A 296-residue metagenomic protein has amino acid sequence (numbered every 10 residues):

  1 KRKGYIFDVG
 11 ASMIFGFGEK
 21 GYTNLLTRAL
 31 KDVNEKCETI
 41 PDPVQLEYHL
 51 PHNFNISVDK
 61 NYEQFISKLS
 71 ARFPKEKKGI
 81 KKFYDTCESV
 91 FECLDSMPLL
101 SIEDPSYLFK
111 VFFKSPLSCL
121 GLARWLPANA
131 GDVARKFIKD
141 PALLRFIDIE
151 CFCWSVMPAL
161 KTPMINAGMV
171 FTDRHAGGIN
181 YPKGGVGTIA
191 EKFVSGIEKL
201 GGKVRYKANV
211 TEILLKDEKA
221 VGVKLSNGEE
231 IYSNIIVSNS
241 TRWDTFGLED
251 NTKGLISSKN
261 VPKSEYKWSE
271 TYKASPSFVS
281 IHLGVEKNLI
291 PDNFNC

Functional and structural regions predicted by a protein language model:
R2-Q45: N-terminal FAD cofactor-binding segment of flavoenzymes
Y5, H52-I56, K219, N227-E230: Short acidic/polar mixed-charge low-complexity motifs
A11-F17, C151-V156, F278: Glycine-rich phosphate/pyrophosphate-binding beta-alpha loops
T27-L46, K75-K82, K139-I147, S275: A short alpha-helix-loop-beta-strand transition element characteristic of N-terminal alpha/beta dinucleotide-binding
P51-K161: Rossmann-like flavin
W125, R135, A167-E229, N234: Helical element adjacent to the flavin cofactor pocket in flavoenzyme catalytic cores
G202, T211-C296: Mid-domain catalytic core of redox enzymes that form a hydrophobic substrate pocket/lid adjacent to a catalytic redox
